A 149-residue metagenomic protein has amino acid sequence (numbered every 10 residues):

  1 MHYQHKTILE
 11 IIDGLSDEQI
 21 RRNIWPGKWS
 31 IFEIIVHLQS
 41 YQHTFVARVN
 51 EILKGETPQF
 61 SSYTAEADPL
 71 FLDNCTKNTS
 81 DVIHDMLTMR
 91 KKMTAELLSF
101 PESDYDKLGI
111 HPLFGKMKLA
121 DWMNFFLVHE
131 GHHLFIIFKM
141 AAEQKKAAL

Functional and structural regions predicted by a protein language model:
M1-P26: Long, hydrophobic N-terminal alpha-helical segment
M1-Y3, I35-V49, N74-C75, D81-M89 (+1 more regions): Short charge-dense sequence patches
Q4-H5, I11-D13, P69-D106, F126: Acidic/histidine-rich alpha-helical segments that form the ligand environment of transition-metal centers
K6, D13, Q39-H43, K91 (+3 more regions): Solvent-exposed alpha-helix faces
T7-E10, L15-S16, H37-L38, H84 (+1 more regions): Intrinsically disordered, low-complexity segments enriched in polar/charged residues with Gly/Pro, especially when
S16, S30, S40, S61-S62 (+3 more regions): Generic serine detector
R21-A65, L108-L149: Short, contiguous alpha-helical
